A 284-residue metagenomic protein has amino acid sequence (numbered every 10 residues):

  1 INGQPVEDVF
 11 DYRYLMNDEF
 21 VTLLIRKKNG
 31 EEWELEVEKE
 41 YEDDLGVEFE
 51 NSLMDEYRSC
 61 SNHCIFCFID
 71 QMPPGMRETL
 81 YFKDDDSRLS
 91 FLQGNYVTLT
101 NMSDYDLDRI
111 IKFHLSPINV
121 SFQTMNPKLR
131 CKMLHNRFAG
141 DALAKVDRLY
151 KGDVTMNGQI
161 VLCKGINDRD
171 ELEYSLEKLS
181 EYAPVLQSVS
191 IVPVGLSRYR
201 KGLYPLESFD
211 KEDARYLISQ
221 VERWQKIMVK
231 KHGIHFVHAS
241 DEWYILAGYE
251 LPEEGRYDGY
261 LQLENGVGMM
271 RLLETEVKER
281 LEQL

Functional and structural regions predicted by a protein language model:
I1-E7: Conserved PDZ fold ligand-binding element
D8-V9, D168: Alpha-helix N-cap/helix-start motif
Y12-N17: Solvent-exposed segments in extracellular or luminal domains encompassing
E19-V21: Exposed beta-strand face motif in extracellular beta-rich ectodomains
G30-L35, K39-V185, G195-W224: Conserved Radical SAM active-site core
I166, L186-E212, H232-G255: Flexible glycine/acidic-rich beta-alpha junction loops that bind and position SAM and/or redox cofactors in anaerobic
R215-L284: Hard-cation-handling environments
